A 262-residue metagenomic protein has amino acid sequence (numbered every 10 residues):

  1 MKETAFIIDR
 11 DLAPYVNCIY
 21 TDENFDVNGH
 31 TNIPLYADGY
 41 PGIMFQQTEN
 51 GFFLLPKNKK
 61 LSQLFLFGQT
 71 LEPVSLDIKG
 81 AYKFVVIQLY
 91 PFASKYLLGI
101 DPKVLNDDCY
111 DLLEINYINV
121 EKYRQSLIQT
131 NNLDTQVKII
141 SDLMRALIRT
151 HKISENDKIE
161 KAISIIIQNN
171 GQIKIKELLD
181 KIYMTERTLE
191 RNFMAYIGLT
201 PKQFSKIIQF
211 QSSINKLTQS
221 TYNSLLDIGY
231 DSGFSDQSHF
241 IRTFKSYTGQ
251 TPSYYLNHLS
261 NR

Functional and structural regions predicted by a protein language model:
M1-E160, I166-N170, I175-K176, I182-E186 (+4 more regions): Alpha-helical bundle regulatory/interaction domains
L98, I241-F244: Short, function-defining helix-loop hinge/capping sites that tune catalysis or transport
N192-P201, F234, F244-T251: HTH DNA-binding helix-turn interface
K216-Q219, T243-R262: …primarily DNA-binding HTH/wHTH and HhH modules…
